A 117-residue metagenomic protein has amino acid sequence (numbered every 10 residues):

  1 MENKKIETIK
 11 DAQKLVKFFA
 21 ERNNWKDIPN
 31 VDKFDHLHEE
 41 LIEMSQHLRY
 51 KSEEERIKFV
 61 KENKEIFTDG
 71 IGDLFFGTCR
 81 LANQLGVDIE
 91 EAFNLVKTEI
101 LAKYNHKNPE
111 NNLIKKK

Functional and structural regions predicted by a protein language model:
M1-I71, F75-K117: Flexible "arm" and connector segments at domain edges
